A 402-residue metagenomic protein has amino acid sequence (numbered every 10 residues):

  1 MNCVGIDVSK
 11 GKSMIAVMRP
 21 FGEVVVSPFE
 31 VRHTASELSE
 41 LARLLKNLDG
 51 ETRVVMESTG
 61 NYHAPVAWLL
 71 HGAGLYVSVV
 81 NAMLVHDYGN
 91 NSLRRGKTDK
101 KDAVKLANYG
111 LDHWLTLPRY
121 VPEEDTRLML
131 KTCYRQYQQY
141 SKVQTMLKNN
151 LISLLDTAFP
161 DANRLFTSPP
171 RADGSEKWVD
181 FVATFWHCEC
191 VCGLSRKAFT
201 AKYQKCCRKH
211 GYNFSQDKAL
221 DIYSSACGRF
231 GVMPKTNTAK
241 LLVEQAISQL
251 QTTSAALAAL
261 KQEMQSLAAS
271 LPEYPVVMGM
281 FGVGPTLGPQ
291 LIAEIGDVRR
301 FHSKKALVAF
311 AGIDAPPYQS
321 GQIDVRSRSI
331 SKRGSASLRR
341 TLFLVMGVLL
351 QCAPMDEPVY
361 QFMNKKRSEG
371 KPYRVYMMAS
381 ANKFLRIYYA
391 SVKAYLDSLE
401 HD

Functional and structural regions predicted by a protein language model:
M1-D402: A detector of single, family-specific signature residues that are central to catalytic or substrate-handling motifs
